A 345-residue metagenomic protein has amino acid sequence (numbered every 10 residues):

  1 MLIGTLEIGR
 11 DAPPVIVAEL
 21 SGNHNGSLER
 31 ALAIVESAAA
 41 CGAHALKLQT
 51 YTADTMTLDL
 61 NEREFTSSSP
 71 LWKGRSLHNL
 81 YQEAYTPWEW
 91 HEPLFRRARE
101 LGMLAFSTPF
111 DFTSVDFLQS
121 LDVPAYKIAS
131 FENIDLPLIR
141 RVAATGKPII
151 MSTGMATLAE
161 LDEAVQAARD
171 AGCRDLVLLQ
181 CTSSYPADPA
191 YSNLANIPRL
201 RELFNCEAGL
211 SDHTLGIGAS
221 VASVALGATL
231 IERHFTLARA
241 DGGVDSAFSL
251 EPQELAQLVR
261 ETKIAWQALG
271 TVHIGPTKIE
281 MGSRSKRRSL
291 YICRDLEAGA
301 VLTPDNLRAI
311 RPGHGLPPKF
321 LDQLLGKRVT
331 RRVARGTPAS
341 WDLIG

Functional and structural regions predicted by a protein language model:
M1-G345: Catalytic cores and adjacent flexible loops of soluble metabolic enzymes that perform enolate/carbanion chemistry on
